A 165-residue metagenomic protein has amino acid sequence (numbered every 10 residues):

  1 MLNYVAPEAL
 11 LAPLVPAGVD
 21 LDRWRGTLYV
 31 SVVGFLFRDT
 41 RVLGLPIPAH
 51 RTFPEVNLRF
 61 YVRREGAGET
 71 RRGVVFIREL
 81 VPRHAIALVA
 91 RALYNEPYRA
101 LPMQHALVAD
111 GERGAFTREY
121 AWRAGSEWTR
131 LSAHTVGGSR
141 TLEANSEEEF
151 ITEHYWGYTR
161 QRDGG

Functional and structural regions predicted by a protein language model:
M1-L43: Hydrophobic, proline/glycine-rich low-complexity stretches
A6, P13-R23, R51-F53, A67-E69 (+2 more regions): Terminal, non-catalytic protein-protein interaction segments that mediate quaternary/complex assembly
A6-E8, P46-A49, L142-N145: Intrinsically disordered, low-complexity segments enriched in polar/charged residues with Gly/Pro, especially when
L14, R25, V33-F35, G44-A49 (+3 more regions): General "foldedness" signal
W24-V30, F37-V81: A glycine-rich, hydrophobic loop/mini-helix early in the fold
N57-G165: Internal, well-folded beta-alpha domain core
